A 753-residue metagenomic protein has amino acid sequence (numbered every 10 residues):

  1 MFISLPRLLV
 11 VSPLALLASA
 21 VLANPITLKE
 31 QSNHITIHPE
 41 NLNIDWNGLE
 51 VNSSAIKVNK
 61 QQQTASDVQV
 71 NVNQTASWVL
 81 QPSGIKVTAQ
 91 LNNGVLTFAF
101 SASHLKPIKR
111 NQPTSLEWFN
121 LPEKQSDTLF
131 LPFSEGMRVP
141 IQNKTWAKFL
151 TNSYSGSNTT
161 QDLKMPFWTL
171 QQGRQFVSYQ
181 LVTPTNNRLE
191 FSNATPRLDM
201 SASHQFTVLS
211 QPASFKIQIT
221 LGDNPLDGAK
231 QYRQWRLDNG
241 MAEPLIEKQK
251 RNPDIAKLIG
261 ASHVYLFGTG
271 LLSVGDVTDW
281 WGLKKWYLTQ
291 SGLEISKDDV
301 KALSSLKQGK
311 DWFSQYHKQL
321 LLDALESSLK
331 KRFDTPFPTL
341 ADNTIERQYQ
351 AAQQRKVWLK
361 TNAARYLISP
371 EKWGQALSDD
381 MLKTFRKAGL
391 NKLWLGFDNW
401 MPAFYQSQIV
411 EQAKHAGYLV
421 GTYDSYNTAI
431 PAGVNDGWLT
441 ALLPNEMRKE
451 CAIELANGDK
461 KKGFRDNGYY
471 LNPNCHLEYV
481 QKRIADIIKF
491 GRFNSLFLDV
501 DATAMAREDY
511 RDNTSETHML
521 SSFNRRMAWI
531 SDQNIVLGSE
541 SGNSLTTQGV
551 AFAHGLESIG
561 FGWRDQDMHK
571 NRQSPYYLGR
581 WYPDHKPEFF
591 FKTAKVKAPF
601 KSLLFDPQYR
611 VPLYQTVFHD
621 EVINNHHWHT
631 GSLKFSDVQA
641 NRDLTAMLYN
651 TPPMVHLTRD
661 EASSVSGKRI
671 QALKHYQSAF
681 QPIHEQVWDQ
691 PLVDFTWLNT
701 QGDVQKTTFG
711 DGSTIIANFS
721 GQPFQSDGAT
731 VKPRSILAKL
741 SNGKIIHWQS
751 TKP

Functional and structural regions predicted by a protein language model:
M1-S12: Bacterial N-terminal signal peptides that target proteins for export
V10-A20: Bacterial N-terminal signal peptides
N24-K392, Y405, Q412-V420, D424-Y426 (+5 more regions): Carbohydrate-recognition beta-sandwich/jelly-roll modules in extracellular/periplasmic carbohydrate-active proteins
I37-L42, L198-L226, V274-P338, N343-W358 (+7 more regions): Active-site-proximal substrate-binding groove within the catalytic cores of carbohydrate-active enzymes
G136-P140, N252-I255, T428-D436, L455-G463 (+3 more regions): Low-complexity, flexible helical/coil segments
S291, N362, S369-G374, T422-D486: Active-site-adjacent "subsite" loops/lids of carbohydrate-active enzymes
A364, L382-D398, F404, Q412-L419 (+5 more regions): Long, K/E/R/D-enriched contiguous segments that form extended
